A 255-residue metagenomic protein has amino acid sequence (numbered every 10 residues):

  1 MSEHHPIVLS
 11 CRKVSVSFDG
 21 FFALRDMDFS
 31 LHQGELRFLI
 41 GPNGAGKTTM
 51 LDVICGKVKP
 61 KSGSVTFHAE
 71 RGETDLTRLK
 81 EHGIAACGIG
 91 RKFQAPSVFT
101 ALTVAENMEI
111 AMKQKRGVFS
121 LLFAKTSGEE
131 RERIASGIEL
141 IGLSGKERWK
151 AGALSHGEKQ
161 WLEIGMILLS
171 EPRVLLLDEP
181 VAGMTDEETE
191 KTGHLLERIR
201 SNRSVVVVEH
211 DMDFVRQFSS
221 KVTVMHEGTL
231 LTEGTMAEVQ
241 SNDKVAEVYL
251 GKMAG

Functional and structural regions predicted by a protein language model:
I40-P42: The feature captures the beta-strand-to-loop junction immediately N-terminal to the Walker
C55: Helix-to-loop junction immediately C-terminal to a conserved catalytic motif
G63-T74, C87: Conserved ABC transporter NBD signature motif
L121-K146, H194, S204: Conserved ABC ATPase "signature" region
L175-E179: Catalytic Walker B motif of ABC-type/P-loop ATPase nucleotide-binding domains
T189-S201: Helical segment within the ABC ATPase nucleotide-binding domain
